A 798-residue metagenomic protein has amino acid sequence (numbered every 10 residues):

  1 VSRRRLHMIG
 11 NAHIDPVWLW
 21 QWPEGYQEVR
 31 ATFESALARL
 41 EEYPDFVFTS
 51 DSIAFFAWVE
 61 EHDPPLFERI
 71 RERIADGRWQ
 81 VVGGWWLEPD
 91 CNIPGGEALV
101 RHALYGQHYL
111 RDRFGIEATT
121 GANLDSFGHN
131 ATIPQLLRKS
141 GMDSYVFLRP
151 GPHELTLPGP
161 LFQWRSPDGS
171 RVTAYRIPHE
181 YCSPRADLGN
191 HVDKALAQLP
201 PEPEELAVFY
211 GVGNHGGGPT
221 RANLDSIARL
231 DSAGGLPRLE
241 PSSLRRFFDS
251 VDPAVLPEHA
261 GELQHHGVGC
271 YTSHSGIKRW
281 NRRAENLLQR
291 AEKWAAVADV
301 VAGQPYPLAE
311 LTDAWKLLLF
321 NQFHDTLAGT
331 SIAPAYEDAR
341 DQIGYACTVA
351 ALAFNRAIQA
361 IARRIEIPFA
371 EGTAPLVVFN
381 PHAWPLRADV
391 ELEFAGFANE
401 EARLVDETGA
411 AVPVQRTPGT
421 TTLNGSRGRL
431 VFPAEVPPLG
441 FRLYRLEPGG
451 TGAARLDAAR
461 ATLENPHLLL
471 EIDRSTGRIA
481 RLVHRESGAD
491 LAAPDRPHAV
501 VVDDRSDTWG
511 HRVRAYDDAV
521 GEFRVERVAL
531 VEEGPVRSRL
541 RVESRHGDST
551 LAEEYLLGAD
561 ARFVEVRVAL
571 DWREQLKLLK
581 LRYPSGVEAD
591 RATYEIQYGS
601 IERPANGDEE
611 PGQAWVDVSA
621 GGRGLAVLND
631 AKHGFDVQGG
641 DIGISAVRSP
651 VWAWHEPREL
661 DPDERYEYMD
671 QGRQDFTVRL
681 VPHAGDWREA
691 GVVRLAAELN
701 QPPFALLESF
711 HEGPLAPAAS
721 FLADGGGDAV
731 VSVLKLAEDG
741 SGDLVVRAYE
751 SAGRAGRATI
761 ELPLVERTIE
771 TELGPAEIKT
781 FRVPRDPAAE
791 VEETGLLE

Functional and structural regions predicted by a protein language model:
V1-R101, L110-D112, M142, P257-G261 (+3 more regions): N-terminal catalytic cores of secreted or lumenal carbohydrate-active enzymes
G10, F48-A57, H62, R138 (+5 more regions): C-terminal domain-boundary segment and adjacent tail
P65-G84, P134-L157, Q163-T173: Acidic, His- and aromatic-enriched active-site or binding-groove loops in soluble protein domains that engage sugars
C91-Y109, P178-L199, S538: Alpha-helical scaffold elements lining the catalytic groove of polysaccharide deacetylases
L99-T132, K139, K194-F209: CE4/NodB-like, metal-dependent polysaccharide N-deacetylase domain that modifies extracellular/periplasmic N-acetylated
F114-P158, T220-S226, V566: Catalytic domains of cell-wall/extracellular-matrix polysaccharide-remodeling enzymes, centered on de-N-acetylation
I133, P152, P158-L161, R185 (+8 more regions): C-terminal (or distal) subdomains of carbohydrate-active enzymes
P253-I365, A697-P702: Metal- or metallocofactor-binding catalytic centers and their adjacent structured scaffolds across diverse enzyme
